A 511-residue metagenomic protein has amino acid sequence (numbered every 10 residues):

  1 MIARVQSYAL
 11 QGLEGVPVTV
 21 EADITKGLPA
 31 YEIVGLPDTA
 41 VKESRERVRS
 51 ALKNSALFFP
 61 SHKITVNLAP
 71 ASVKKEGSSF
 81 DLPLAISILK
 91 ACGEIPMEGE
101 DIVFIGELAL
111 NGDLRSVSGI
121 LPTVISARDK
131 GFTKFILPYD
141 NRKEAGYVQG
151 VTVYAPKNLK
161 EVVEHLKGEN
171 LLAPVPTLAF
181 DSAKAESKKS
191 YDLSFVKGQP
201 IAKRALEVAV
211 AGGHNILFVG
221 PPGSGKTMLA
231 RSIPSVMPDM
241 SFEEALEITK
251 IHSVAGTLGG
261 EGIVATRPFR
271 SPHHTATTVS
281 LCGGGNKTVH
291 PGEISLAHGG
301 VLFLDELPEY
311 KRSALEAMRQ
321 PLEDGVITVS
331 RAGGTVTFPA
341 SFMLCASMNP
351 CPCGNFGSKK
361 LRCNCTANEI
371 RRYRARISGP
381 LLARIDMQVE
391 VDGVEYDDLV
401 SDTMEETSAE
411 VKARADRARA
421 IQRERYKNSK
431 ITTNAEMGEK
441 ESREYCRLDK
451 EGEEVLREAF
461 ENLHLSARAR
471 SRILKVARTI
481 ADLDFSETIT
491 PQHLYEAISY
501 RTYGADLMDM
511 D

Functional and structural regions predicted by a protein language model:
M1-L217, P221-T227, S330, R470 (+2 more regions): Peripheral, non-AAA+ core regions of ATP-driven protein-machinery
V18-I24, L281, D386-V389: Short beta-strand elements
A40-R45, F58-P60, N67-G77, V289 (+1 more regions): Basic, amphipathic alpha-helical bundle interface domains used for macromolecular binding and assembly
R47, A51, L84, P122-S126 (+10 more regions): Alpha-helical scaffold elements adjacent to nucleotide-binding pockets in ATP/GTP-utilizing enzyme cores
G99-V103, A245, T337, S429: Interdomain boundary/hinge elements
Y191-R204, G213-N215, E244, K250-L315 (+3 more regions): Switch/coupling sub-region of P-loop NTPases
L217-L258: Walker A/P-loop
